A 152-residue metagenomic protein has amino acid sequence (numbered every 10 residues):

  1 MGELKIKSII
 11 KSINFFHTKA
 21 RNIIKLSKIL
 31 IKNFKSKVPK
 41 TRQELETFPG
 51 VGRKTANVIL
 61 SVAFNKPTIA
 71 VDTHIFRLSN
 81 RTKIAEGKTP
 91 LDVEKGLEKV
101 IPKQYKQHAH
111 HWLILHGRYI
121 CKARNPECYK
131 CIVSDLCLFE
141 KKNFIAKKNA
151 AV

Functional and structural regions predicted by a protein language model:
M1-A151: Catalytic cores of DNA base-excision repair glycosylases
